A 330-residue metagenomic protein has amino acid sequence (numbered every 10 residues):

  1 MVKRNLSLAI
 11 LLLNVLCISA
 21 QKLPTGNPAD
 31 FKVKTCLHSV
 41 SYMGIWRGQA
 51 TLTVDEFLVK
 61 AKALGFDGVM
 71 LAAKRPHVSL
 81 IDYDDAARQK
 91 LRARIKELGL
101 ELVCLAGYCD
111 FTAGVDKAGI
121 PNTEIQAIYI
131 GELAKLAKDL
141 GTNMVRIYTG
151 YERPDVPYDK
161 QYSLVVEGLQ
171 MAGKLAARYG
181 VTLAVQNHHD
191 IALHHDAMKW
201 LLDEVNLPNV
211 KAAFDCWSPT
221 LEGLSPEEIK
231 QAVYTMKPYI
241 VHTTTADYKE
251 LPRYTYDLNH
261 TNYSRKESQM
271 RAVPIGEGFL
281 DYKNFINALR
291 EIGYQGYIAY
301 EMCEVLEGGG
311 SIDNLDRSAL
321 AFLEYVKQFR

Functional and structural regions predicted by a protein language model:
M1-T25: Bacterial Sec-dependent N-terminal signal peptides
A20-L140, K160, E167, A177 (+7 more regions): N-terminal pre-domain/capping segments
D30-K32, Q170-F279, K283: Acidic/histidine-rich catalytic cores of soluble enzymes
V40-Y42, K74, G107-D110, G150-E152 (+4 more regions): Active-site beta-loop-alpha junctions enriched in small/polar residues
M70, C104, R146, A184 (+2 more regions): Conserved beta-strand positions in the central sheet of alpha/beta enzyme cores
L136-Y158, Y179-I191: Active-site groove signature of glycoside hydrolases
E152-L169, L175, D313: Active-site cleft segment of glycoside hydrolase catalytic domains centered on the general acid/base Glu
A299-R317: A short, acidic, flexible beta-alpha connecting loop/helix-capping segment that sits on the rim of active
